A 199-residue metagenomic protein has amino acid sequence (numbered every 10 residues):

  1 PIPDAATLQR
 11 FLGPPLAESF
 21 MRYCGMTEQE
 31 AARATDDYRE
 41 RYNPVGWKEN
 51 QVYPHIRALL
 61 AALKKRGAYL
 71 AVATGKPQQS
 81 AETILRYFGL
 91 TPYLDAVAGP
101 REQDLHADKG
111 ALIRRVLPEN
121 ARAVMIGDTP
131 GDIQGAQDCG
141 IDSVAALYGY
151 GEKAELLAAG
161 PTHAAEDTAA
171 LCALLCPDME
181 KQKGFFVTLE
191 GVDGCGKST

Functional and structural regions predicted by a protein language model:
P1-R57, R66: N-terminal helical cap/lid subdomain that shapes the substrate entry/recognition surface in HAD-like hydrolases
T7-L8, A58, V97, I126: Structured catalytic core of nucleotide-sugar glycosyltransferases
E18-E28, E49, R57, A61-A71 (+2 more regions): Substrate-recognition/cap helix-loop segment adjacent to the acidic, metal-dependent catalytic center of Asp-based
S19, H55, S80-T83, G135 (+2 more regions): Phosphate- and divalent-cation-binding pockets in alpha/beta enzyme and binding domains that engage nucleotide-derived
F88-A98, E155-L175: Structural recognition of alpha->loop->beta junctions
Q103-K109, A154-L156, L174-C176: Short, charged, surface-exposed secondary-structure boundary motifs
V124-A165: Acidic, Mg2+-coordinating phosphoryl-transfer loop and its flanking beta/alpha structural elements, shared across
P177-T199: Glycine-rich phosphate-binding loop of ATP-dependent small-molecule kinases
